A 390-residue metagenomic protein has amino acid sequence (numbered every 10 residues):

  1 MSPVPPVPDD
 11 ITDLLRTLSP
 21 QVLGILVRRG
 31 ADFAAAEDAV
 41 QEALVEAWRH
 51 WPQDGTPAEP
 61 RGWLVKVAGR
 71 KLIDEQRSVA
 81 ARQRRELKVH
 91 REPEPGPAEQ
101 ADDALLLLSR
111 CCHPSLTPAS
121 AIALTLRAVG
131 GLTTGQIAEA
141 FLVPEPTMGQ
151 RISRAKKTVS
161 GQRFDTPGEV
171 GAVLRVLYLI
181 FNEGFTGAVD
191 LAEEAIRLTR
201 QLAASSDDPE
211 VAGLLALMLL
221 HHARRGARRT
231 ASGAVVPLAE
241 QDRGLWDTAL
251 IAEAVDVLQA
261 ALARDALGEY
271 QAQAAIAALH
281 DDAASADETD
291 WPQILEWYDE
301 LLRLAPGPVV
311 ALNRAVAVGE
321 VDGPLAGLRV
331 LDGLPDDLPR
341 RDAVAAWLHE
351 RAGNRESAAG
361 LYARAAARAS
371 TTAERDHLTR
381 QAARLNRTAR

Functional and structural regions predicted by a protein language model:
S2-G24, A34, R163-R175: A short, charge-rich alpha-helical start-of-domain segment used by transcription regulators
L14-F33, E46-H50, S109, H113 (+1 more regions): Amphipathic, Lys/Arg- and hydrophobic-enriched alpha-helical face
V22, A36-A47, L64, A155 (+1 more regions): Short, small-hydrophobic-rich alpha-helical interface motif
Q41-P60, S78-A80, G161-F164, L202-S205 (+2 more regions): Sigma70-family region 2
G55, V65-L87: Arg/Lys-rich amphipathic alpha helix in sigma70-family domain 2
E86-E139, V143-W297: Amphipathic helix-loop-helix modules that constitute alpha-helical solenoid scaffolds
R175, L214, M218-H221, Q273 (+6 more regions): "A position-specific structural signal for the A-helix of alpha-solenoid helical repeats
